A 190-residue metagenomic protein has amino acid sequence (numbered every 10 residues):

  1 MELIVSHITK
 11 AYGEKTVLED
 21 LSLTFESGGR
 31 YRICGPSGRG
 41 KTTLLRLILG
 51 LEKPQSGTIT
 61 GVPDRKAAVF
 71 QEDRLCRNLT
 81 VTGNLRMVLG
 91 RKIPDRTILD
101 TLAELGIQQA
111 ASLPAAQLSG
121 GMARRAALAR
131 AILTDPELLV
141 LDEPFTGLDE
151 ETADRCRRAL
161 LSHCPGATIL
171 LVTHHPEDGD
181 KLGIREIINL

Functional and structural regions predicted by a protein language model:
L49: Helix-to-loop junction immediately C-terminal to a conserved catalytic motif
N78-R91: Q-loop/switch helix immediately C-terminal to the Walker
D95-A110: Conserved ABC ATPase "signature" region
P114, E143-P144: Walker B catalytic motif
P114-M122: Conserved ABC ATPase signature
L128: Hydrophobic anchor residue at the start of the ABC signature
E150-T152: Helix N-cap at the start of a conserved alpha-helix in ABC-type nucleotide-binding domains
